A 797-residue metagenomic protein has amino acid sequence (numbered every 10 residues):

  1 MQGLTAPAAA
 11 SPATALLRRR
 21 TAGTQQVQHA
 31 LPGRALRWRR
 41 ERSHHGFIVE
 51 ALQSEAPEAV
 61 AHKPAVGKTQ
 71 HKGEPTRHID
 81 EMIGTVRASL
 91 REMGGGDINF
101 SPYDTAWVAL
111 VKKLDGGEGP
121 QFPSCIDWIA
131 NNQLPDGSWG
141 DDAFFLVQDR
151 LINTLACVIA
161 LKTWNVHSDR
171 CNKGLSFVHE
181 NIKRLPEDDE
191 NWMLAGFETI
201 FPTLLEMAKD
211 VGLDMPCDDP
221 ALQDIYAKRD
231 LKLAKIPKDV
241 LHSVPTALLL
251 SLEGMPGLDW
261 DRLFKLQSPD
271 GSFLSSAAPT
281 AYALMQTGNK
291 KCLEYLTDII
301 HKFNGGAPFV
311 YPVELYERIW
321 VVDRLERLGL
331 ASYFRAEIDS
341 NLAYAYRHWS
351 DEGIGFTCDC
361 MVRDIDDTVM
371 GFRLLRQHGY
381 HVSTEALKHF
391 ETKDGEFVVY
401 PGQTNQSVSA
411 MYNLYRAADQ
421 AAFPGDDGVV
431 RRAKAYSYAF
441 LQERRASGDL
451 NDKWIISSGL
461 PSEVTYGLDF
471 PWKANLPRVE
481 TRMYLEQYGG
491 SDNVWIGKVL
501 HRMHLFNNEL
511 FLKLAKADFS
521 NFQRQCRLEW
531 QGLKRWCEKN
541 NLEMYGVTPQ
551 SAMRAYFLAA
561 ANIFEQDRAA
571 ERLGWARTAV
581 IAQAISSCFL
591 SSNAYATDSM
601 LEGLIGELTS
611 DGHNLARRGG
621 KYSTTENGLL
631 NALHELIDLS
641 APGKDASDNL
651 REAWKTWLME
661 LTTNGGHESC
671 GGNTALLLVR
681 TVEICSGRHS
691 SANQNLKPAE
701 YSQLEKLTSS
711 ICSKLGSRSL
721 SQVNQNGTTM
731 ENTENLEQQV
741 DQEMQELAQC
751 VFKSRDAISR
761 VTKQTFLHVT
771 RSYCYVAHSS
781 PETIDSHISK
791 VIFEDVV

Functional and structural regions predicted by a protein language model:
M1-V797: Terpene synthase/cyclase
